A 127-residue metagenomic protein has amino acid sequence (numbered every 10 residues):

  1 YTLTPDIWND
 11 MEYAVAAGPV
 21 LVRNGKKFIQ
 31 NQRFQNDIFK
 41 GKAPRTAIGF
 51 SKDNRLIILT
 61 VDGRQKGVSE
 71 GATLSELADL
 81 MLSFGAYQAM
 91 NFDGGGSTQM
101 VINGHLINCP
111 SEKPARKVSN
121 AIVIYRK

Functional and structural regions predicted by a protein language model:
Y1-K127: Gly/Ser/Thr/Pro-rich low-complexity, intrinsically disordered segments
